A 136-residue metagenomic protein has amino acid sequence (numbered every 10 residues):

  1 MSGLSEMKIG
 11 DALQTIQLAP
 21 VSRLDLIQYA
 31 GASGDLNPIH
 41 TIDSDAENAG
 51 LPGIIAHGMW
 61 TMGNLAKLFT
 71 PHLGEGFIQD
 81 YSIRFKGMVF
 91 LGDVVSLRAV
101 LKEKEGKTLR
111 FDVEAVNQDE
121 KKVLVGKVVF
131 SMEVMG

Functional and structural regions predicted by a protein language model:
M1-D11, M88-V89, V94-G136: HotDog/MaoC-like acyl-thioester-processing domains
M1-F77: Hot-dog-fold acyl-thioester-processing enzymes
S2, I42-D45, G50, Q79 (+4 more regions): A residue-level detector for conformationally permissive "hinge/kink" positions
Q17, V21, F85, F130-M132: Hydrophobic residues in beta-strands and at strand termini
H57, R84-K86, K104: Basic side chains
F69-L97: Mid-chain, well-packed structural core segment of small domains
